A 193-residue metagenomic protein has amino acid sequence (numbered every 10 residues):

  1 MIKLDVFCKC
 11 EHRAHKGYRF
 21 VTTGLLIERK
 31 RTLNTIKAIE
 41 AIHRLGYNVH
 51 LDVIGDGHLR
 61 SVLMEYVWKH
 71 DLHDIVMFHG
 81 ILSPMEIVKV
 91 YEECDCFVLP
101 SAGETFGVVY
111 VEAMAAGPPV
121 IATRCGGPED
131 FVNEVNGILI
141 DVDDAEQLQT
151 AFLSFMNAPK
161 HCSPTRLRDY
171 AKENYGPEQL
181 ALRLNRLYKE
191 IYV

Functional and structural regions predicted by a protein language model:
E11-K30, T35-I39: Conserved donor-binding/catalytic core segment of Leloir-type glycosyltransferases
M64-L82: Nucleotide-activated donor-binding/catalytic signature segment of Leloir-type glycosyltransferases, i.e., the conserved
I81-L82, K89-C94: Short alpha-helical donor nucleotide-sugar binding micro-motif in glycosyltransferases
A102: Aromatic "clamp/platform" in nucleotide-sugar-dependent glycosyltransferases that forms part of the donor/acceptor
V111, C125-L139: Short acidic/histidine- and often glycine-rich active-site loop of Leloir-type glycosyltransferases that engages
P119-A122: Short hydrophobic beta-strand element within catalytic cores of glycosyltransferases and related nucleotide-activated
N133-E134, I138-A145, S154-P159: Conserved acidic donor-binding segment of nucleotide-sugar-dependent glycosyltransferases
H161-I191: A charged, aromatic-enriched C-terminal amphipathic alpha-helix characteristic of glycosyltransferases across folds
